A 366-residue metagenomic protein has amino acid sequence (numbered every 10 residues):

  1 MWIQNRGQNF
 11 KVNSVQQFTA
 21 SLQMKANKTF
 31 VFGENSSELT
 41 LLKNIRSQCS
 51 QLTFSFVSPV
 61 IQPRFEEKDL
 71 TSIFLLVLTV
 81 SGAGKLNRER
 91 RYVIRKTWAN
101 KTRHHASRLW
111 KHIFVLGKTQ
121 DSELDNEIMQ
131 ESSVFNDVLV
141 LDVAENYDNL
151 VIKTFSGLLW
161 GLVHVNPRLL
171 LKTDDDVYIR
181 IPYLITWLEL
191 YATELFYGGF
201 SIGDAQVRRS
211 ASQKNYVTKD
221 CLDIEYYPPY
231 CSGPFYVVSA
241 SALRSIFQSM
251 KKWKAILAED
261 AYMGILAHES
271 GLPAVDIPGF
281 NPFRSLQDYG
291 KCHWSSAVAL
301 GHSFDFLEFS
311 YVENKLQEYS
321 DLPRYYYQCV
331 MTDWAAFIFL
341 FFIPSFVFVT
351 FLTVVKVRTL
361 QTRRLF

Functional and structural regions predicted by a protein language model:
M1-F74, V330-T350, R358-F366: Juxtamembrane luminal stem/stalk of type II transmembrane Golgi/ER carbohydrate-processing enzymes
L70, V93-L109: Short, acidic, metal-binding catalytic loop of nucleotide-sugar glycosyltransferases
S72-V80, I94, K111-F114, D176: Hydrophobic targeting segments
L78, R95-A99, S133-N136, D142 (+6 more regions): Amphipathic alpha-helical interaction motifs in eukaryotic regulatory proteins
L86-R91, N146-T154, C231: Phosphate/oxyanion-binding active-site loops and adjacent basic polyanion-contact surfaces
I113-R168: Active-site-proximal specificity loops/subdomain of glycosyltransferases
L150-V151, L169, T173, V177-I277 (+2 more regions): Conserved catalytic core of nucleotide-sugar-dependent glycosyltransferases
A240, K252-F366: C-terminal catalytic/acceptor-binding lobe
